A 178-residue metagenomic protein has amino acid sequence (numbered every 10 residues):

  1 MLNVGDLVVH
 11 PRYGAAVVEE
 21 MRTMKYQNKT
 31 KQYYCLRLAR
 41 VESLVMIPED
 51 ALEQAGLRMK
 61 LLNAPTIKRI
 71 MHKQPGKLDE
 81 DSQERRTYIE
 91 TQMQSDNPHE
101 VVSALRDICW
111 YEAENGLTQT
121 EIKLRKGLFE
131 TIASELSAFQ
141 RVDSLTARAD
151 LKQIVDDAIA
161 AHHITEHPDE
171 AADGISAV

Functional and structural regions predicted by a protein language model:
M1-G56: A positional/architectural concept
D50, G56-V178: Charge/polar-rich, low-complexity and marginally structured segments
